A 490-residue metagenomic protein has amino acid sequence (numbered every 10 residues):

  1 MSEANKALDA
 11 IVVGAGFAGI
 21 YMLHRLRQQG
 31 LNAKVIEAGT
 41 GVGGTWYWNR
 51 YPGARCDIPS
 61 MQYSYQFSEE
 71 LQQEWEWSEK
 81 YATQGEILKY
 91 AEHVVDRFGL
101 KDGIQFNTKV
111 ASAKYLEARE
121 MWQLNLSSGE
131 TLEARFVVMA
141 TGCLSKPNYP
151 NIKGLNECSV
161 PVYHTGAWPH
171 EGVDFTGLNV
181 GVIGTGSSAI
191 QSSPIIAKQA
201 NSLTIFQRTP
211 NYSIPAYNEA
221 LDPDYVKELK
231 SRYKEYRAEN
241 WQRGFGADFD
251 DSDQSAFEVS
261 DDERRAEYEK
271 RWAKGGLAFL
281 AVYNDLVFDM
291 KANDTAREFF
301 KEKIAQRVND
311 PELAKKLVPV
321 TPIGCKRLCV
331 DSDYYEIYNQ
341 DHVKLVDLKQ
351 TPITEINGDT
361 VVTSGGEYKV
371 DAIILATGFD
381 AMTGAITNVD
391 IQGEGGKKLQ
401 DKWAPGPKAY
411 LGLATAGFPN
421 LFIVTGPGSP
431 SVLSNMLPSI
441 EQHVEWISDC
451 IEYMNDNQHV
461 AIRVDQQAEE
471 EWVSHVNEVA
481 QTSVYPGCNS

Functional and structural regions predicted by a protein language model:
S2-A10, A15-I20, H24-N156, E171-G172 (+3 more regions): N-terminal FAD-binding dinucleotide-binding subdomain shared by FAD-dependent oxidases/monooxygenases
N156-V162: Active-site proximal beta-strand in glycosyltransferases
T165-A167: Active-site glycine-rich loop that binds ribose-phosphate moieties when present
G172-V180: Glycine-rich NAD(P)-binding loop of Rossmann-like domains
S193: Ligand/cofactor pocket segment of small-molecule handling proteins
